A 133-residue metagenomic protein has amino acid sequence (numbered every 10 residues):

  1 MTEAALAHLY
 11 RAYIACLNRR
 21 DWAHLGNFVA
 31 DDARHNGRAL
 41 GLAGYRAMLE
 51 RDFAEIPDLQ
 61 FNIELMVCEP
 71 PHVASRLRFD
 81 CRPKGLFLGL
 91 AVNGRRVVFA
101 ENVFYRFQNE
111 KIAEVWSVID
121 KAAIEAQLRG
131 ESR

Functional and structural regions predicted by a protein language model:
M1-R133: C-terminal and inter-domain tail/linker signature
